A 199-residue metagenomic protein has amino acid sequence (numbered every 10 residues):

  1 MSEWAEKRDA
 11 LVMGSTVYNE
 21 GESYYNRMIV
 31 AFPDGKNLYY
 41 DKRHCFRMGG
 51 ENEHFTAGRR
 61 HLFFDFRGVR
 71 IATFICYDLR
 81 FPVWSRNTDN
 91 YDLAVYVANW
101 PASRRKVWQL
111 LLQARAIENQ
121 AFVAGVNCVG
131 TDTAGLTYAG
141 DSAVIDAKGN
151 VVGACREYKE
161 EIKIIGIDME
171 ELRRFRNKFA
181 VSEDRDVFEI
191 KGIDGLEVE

Functional and structural regions predicted by a protein language model:
M1-M13, R80-I162: CN hydrolase (nitrilase-like) catalytic-core segments centered on the catalytic cysteine and neighboring Lys/Glu
R8-D9, Y40-H44, E51-H54, T73-F74 (+5 more regions): A short linear-motif detector with a strong N-terminal bias
D9, G14, E51-R67, Y96 (+3 more regions): Short secondary-structure transition/capping segments
T16, I75, N127: Conserved beta-strand elements flanking the ATP-binding pocket of the protein kinase catalytic core
V17-E20, G130: Glycine-rich, aromatic-flanked loop segments that form ligand/cofactor-binding clefts across common enzyme folds
N19-D89, S103-L110, R174-V181: Active-site catalytic loop in hydrolytic enzyme cores
F63, C128-E199: C-terminal beta-strand edge segments of enzyme domains
I75-C76, N99, G166: Conserved residues at beta->alpha junctions
